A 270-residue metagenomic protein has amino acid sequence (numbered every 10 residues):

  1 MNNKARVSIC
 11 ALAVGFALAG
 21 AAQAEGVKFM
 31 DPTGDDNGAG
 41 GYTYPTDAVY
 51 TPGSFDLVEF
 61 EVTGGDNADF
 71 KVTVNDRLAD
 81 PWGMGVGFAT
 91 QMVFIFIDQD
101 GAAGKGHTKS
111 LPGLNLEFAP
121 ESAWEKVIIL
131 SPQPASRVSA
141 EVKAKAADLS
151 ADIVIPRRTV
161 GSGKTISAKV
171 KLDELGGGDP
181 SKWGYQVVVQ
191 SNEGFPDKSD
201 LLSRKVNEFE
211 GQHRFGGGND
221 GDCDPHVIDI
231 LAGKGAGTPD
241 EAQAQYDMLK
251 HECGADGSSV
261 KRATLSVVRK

Functional and structural regions predicted by a protein language model:
M1-C10: Bacterial N-terminal signal peptides that target proteins for export
C10, G64-A68, A89-Q91, S162-I166 (+1 more regions): Residues at beta-strand starts and edge strands
C10-A19: Bacterial N-terminal signal peptides
A22-P32: Cleaved targeting-peptide boundary
G26, Y44-S131, T264-K270: Surface-exposed, glycine/proline- and aromatic-rich loop segments on solvent-exposed faces across compartments
V27-F29, Q99-G113, G176-K270: Acidic/polar low-complexity flexible segments
D31-T51: Active-site-adjacent structural segments surrounding the nucleophilic cysteine of cysteine proteases and isopeptidases
V127-R204: Short helix-loop boundary/capping segments
